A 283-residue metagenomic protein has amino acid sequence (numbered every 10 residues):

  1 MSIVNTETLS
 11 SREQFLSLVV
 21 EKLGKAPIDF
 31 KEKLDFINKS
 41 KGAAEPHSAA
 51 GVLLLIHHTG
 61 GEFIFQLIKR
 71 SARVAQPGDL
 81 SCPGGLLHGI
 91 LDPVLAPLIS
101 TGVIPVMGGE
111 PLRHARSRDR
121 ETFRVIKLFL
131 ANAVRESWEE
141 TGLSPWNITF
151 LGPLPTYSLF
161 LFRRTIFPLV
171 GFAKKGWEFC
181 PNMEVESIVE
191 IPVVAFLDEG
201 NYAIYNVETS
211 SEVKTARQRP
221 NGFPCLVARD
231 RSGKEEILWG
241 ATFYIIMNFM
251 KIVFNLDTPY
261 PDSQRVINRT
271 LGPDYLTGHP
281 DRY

Functional and structural regions predicted by a protein language model:
M1-V185, V193-E208, E212-Y283: N-terminal leader/linker segments that precede catalytic domains of diphosphate-processing enzymes
E190: Flexible glycine-rich active-site/ligand-binding loops centered on an Asp-His dyad
